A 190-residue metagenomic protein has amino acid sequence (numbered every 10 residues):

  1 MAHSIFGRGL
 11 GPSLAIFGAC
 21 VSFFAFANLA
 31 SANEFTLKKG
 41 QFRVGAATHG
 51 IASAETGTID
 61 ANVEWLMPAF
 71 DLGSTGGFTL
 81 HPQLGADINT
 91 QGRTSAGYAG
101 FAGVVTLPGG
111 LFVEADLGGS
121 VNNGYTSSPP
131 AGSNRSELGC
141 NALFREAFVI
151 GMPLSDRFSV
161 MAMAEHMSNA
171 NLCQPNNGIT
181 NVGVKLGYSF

Functional and structural regions predicted by a protein language model:
M1-L37: Cleavable N-terminal export/targeting peptides
L29-K39, A69-L80, T106-V113, R157: Short loop/turn motifs that connect adjacent beta-strands in outer-membrane beta-barrel proteins
F42-A46, P82-A86, V113-L117, E146 (+3 more regions): Membrane-embedded beta-strand positions of outer-membrane beta-barrel proteins
A46-G50, M67, A86-G92, G119-Y125 (+2 more regions): Transmembrane beta-strands of outer-membrane beta-barrel pores
G50-I59, A86-G97, L107-G109, N171-N177: Solvent-exposed loop/turn segments connecting transmembrane beta-strands in outer-membrane beta-barrel proteins
A61, M152, G178-F190: Outer-membrane beta-barrel "beta-signal"
W65-M67, G103-V105, M152, H166 (+1 more regions): Residue-level signature of outer-membrane beta-barrel architecture
E114-A147, G151: Outer-membrane beta-barrel translocator/channel fold
